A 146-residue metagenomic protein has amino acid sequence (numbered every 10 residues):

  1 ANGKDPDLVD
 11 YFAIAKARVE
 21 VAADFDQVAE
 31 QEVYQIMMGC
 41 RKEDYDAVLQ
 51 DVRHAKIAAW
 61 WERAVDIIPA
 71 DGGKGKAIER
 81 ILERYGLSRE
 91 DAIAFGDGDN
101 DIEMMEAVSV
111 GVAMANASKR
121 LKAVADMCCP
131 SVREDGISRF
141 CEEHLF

Functional and structural regions predicted by a protein language model:
A1-F95, D99-M104: Conserved acidic, metal-coordinating active-site core of Asp-based, Mg2+-dependent phosphoryl-transfer enzymes
V48, M104, A123, R139-F140: Short glycine-/acidic-enriched loop or helix-start segments at secondary-structure transitions that form or flank
W61-V65, N116-K119, R133-I137: Short, acidic/turn-prone active-site loops that include or flank metal/cofactor- and phosphate-binding residues
I78, S88-A125, P130-V132: Acidic, Mg2+-coordinating phosphoryl-transfer loop and its flanking beta/alpha structural elements, shared across
D135-F146: Short, basic/aromatic-enriched C-terminal tail that caps enzymatic domains
